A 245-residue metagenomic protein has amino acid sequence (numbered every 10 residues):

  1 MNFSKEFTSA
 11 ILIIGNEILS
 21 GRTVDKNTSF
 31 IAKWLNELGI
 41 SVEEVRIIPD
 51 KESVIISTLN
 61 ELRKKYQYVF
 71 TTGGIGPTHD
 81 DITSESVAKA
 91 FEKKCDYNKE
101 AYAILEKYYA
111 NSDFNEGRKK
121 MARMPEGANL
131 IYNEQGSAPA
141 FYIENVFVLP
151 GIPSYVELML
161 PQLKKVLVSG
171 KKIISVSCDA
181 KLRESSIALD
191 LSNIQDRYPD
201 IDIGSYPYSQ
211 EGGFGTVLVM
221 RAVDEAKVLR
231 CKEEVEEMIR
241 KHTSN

Functional and structural regions predicted by a protein language model:
N2-V45, D50, L229: Glycine-rich phosphate/diphosphate-binding loop of Rossmann-like nucleotide-binding domains
E6-S9, K64-Y66, P125-G127, S137 (+3 more regions): Short coil/turn connectors at secondary-structure junctions
I14-N16, T71-H79, G151, R221-V223: Glycine-rich beta-strand-to-loop/alpha-helix junction loops that act as flexible
S29-I82, A88-K89: N-terminal small/polar loop signature for handling phosphorylated ligands or for N-terminal nucleophile
I47-D50, E100, K119, L182: Short beta->alpha linker loops
V54-S57, I82-G170: Proline/glycine-rich low-complexity loops and linkers
N145-M238: An accessory alpha-helical subdomain
M238-N245: Conserved short beta-strand edge segments in small beta-sheet-based binding/regulatory domains
